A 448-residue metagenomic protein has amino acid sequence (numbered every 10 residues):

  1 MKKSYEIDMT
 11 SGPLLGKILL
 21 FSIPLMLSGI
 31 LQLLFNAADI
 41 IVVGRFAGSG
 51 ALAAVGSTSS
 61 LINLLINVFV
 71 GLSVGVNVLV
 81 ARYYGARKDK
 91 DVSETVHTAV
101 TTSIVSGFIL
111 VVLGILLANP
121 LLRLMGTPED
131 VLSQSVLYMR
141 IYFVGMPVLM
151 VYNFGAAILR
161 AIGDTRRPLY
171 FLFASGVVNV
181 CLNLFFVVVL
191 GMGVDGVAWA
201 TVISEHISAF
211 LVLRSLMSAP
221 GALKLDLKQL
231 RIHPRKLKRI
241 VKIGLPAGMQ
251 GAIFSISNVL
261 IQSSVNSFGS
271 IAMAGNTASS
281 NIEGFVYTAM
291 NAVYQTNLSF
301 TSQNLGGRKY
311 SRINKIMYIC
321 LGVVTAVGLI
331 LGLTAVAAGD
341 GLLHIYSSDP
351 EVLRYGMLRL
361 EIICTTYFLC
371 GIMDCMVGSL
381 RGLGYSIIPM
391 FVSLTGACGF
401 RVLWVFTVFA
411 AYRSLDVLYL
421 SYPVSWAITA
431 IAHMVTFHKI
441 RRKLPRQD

Functional and structural regions predicted by a protein language model:
M1-S22, V80-P147, V187-L245, T301-T366 (+1 more regions): Short alpha-helical transmembrane segments in multi-pass integral membrane proteins
S11, L15-L34, A38, L61-V68 (+8 more regions): Residue-level signal for short hydrophobic patches within transmembrane helices of multi-pass membrane transporters
L20-D39, I141, S175, S204-S208 (+3 more regions): Transmembrane helical elements of multi-pass membrane transporters/channels
I30, L34-A53, L122-E129, F185-M192 (+4 more regions): Helix-terminus/linker motif at the lipid-water interface of multi-pass membrane proteins
A47-S60, S135, M139, A198 (+3 more regions): Small-residue hotspots at the loop-to-helix junctions and early N-terminal turns of transmembrane alpha-helices
L52-V112, L149-P168, Q262, G275-G339 (+1 more regions): Small-residue-rich hydrophobic transmembrane alpha-helices
L64-N67, N179-N183, A209-L213, F285-T288 (+3 more regions): Hydrophobic transmembrane alpha-helices of multi-pass small-molecule transporters
S73, Y142-R160, F171-N179, V197-V212 (+4 more regions): Short runs within selected transmembrane alpha-helices of multi-pass transporters and secretion channels
